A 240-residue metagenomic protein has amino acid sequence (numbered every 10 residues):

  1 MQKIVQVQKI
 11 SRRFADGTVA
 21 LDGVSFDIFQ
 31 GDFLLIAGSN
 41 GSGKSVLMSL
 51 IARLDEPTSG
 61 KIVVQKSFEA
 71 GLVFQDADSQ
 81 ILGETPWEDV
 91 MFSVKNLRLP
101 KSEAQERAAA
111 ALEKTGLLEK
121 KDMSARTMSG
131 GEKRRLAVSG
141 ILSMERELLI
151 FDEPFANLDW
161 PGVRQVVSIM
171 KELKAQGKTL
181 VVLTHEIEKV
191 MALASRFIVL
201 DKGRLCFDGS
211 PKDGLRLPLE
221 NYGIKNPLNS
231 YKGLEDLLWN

Functional and structural regions predicted by a protein language model:
A52: Helix-to-loop junction immediately C-terminal to a conserved catalytic motif
S102-K120: Conserved ABC ATPase "signature" region
S124-M128: Conserved ABC ATPase signature
L149-D152: Catalytic Walker B motif of ABC-type/P-loop ATPase nucleotide-binding domains
T184-H185: H-loop/switch region of ABC-family ATPase nucleotide-binding domains
V190-A192: A short, surface-exposed alpha-helical micro-motif characterized by mixed small hydrophobic and charged/polar residues
R204-K225: Conserved beta-strand-loop-alpha-helix hinge in the C-terminal portion of ABC ATPase nucleotide-binding domains
